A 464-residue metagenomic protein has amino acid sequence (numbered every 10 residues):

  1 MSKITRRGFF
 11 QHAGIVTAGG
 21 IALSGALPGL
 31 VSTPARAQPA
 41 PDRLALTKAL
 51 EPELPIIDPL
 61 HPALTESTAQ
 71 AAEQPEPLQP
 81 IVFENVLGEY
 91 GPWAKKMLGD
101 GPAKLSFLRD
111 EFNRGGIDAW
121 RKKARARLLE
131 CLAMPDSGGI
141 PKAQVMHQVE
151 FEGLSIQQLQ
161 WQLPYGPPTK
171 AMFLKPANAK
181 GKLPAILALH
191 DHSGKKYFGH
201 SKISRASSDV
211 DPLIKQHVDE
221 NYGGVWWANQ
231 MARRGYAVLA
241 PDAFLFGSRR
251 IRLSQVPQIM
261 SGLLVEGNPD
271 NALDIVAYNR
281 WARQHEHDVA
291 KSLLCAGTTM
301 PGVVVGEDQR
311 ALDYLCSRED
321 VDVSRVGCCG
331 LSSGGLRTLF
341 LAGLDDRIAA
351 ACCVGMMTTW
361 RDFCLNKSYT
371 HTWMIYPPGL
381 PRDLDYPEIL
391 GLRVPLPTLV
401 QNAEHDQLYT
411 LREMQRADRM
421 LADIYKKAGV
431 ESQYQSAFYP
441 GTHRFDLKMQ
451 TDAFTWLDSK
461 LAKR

Functional and structural regions predicted by a protein language model:
S2, F10-V31: N-terminal export signals
F10, A37-S155, L163, G199: N-terminal targeting or regulatory segments adjacent to alpha/beta-hydrolase or S9 domains
G166-P168, A177-A185: Proline/glycine-enriched tight loop/beta-turn segments at coil->beta junctions that connect or precede beta-strands
L189-G306, F363-L365: Cap/lid segment of the alpha/beta-hydrolase catalytic domain
R283-A311, R325, A349-L390, P395 (+2 more regions): Mobile cap/lid helix-loop segments that gate and shape the active-site cleft of serine hydrolases
V321-G330: Alpha/beta-hydrolase fold nucleophile elbow
W373, R419-M420, I424-R464: C-terminal catalytic histidine-bearing segment of alpha/beta-hydrolase fold enzymes
V400-N402: Short beta-strand/loop motif that positions the catalytic acidic residue of the alpha/beta-hydrolase fold
